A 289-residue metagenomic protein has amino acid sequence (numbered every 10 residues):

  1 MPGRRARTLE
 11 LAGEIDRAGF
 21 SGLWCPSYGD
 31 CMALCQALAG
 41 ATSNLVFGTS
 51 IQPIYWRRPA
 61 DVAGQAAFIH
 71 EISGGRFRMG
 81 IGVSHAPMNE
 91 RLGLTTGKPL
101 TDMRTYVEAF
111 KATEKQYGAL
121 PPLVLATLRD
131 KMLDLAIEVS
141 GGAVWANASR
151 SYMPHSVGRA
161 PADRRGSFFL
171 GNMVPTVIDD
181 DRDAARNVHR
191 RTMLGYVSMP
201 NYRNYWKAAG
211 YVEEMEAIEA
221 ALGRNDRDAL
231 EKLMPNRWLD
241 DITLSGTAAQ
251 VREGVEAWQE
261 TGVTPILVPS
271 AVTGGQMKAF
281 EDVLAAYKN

Functional and structural regions predicted by a protein language model:
M1-N289: Active-site-adjacent structural elements that line small-molecule/cofactor binding pockets in enzymes
